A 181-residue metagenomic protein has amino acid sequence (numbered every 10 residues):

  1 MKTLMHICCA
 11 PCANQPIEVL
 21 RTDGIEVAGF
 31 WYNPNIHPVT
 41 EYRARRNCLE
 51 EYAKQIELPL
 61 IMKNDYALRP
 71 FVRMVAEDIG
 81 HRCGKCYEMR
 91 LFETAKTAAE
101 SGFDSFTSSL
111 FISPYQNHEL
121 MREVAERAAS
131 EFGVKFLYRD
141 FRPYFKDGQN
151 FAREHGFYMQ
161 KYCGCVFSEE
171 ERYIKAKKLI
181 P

Functional and structural regions predicted by a protein language model:
M1-P181: Nucleotide-activated chemistry modules centered on ATP-dependent adenylation/adenylyltransferase
